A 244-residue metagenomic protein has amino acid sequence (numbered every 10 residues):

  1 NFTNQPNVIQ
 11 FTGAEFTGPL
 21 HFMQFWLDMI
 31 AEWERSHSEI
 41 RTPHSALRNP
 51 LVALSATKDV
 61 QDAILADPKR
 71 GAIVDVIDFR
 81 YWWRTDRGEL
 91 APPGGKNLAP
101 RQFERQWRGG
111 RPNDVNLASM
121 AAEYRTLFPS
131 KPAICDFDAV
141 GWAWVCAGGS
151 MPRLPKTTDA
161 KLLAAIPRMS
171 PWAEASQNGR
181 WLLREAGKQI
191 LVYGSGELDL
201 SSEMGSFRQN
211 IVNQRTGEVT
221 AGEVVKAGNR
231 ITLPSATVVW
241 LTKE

Functional and structural regions predicted by a protein language model:
T3: Histidine/acidic residue-rich metal-binding segments in metalloenzymes
N7-E39, H44-A165, E174: Extracellular glycoside hydrolase catalytic/binding regions
R101-N113, M120-V224, R230-E244: Aromatic- and carboxylate-lined catalytic core of secreted/periplasmic carbohydrate-active enzymes
